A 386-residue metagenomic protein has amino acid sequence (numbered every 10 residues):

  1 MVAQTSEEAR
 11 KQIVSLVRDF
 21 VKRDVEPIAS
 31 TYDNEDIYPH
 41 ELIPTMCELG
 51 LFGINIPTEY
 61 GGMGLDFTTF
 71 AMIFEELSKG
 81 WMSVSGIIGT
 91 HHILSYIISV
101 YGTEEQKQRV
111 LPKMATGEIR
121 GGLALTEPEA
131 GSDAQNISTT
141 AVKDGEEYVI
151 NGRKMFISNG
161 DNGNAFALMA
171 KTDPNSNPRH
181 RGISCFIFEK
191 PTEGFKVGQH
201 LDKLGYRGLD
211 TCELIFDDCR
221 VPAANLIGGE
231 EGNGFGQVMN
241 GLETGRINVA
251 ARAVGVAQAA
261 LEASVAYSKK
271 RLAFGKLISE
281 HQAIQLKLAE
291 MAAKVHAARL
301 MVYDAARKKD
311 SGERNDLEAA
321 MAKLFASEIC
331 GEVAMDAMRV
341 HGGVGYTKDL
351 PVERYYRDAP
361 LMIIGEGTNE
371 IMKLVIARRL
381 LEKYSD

Functional and structural regions predicted by a protein language model:
M1-S85, Y101-Q106, K113-E118, G131-A134 (+4 more regions): Alpha-helical interface subdomain recognition
G50, F74-S78, M169-K171, F188-E193 (+1 more regions): Short Ser/Thr-interspersed hydrophobic loop/turn segments at strand-loop and sheet-helix junctions that line or gate
I87, M114, E129-S132, F156-N159 (+2 more regions): Short Gly/Pro-enriched turn/cap motifs at secondary-structure boundaries
I93-Y101: Helix-loop "lid/cap" segments that line or gate small-molecule binding pockets
G117-L125, M169: A short, Trp-centered hydrophobic/proline-enriched beta-strand micro-motif
N136, E193-R220: Flexible, small-/acidic-enriched active-site or ligand-binding loops
E147, N151-V197: A short core secondary-structure module
D217-G236: Long, acidic (Asp/Glu-rich), low-complexity accessory segments flanking structured domains
